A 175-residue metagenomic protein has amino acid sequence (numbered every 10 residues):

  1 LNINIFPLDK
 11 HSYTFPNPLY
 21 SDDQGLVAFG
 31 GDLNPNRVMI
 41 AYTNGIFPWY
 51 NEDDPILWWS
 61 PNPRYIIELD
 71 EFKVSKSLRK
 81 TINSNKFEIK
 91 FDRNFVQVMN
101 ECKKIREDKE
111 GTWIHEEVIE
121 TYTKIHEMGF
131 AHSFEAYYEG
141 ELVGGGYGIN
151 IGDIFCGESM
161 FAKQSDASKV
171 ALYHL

Functional and structural regions predicted by a protein language model:
L1-L175: N-acyltransferase acceptor-side catalytic subdomain
